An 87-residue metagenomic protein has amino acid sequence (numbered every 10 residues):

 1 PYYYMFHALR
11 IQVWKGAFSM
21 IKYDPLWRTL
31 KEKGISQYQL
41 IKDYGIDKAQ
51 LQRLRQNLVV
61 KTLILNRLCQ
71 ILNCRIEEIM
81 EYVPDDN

Functional and structural regions predicted by a protein language model:
Y2-Q39, D43: A short, Lys/Arg-rich alpha-helix, primarily the initiator
Q39, Q50, E78: Residues in the helix-turn-helix
G45-V60: Recognition helix of helix-turn-helix/homeodomain-like DNA-binding domains that insert into the DNA major groove
N57-Q70: Short, basic-rich loop-to-helix N-cap that marks the start of a DNA-contacting helix
N73-N87: Short C-terminal boundary/hinge segments that cap the last helix of small helical domains
